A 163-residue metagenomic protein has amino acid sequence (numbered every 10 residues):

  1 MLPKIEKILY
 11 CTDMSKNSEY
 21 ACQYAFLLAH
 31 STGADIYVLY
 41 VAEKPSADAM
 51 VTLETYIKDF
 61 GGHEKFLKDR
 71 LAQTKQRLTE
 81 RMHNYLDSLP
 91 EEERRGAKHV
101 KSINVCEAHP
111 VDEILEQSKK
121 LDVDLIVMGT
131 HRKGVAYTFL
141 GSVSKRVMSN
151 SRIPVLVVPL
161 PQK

Functional and structural regions predicted by a protein language model:
M1-P3, P45, Q76, E80 (+2 more regions): Structural beta-alpha unit
M1-Q23, D48-T52, R94-K98, L125 (+1 more regions): Intrinsically disordered or low-complexity boundary/linker segments at protein termini and domain junctions
L2-K68: Small/aliphatic-rich secondary-structure junction motif
D48-V51, L115-E116, T138-F139: Short, well-ordered secondary-structure micro-motifs
L53-I57, L121, S144-K145: Short, hinge-like loop/turn segments at secondary-structure boundaries
L125-R146: Glycine-rich, Arg-bearing micro-motifs that act as flexible, cationic patches
